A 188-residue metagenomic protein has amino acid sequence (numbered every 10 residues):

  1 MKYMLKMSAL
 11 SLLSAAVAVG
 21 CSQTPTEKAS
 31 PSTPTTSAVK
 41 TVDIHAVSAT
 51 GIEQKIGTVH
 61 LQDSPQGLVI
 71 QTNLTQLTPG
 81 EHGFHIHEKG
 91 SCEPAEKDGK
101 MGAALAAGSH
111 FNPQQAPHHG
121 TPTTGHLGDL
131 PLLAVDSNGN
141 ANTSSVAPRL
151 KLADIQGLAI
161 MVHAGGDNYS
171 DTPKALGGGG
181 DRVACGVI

Functional and structural regions predicted by a protein language model:
M1-A9: Bacterial N-terminal signal peptides that target proteins for export
S8, C21-E81, I86-I188: N-terminal leader/targeting pre-sequences
S14-A15: Residue-level signal for mature regions of secreted extracellular proteins and peptides
